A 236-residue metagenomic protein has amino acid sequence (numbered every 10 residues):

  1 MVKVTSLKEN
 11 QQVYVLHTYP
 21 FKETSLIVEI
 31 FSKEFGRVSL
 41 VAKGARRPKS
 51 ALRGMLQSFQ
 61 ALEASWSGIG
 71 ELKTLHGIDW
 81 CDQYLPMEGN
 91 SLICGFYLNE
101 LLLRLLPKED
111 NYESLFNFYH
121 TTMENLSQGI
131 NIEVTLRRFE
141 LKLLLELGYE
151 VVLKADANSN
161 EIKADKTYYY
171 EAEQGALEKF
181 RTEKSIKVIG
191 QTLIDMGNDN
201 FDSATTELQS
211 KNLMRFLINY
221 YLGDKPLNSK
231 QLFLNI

Functional and structural regions predicted by a protein language model:
M1-L26, F31-I236: Non-catalytic alpha-helical scaffolds and adjoining flexible linkers that form interface surfaces for assembly
